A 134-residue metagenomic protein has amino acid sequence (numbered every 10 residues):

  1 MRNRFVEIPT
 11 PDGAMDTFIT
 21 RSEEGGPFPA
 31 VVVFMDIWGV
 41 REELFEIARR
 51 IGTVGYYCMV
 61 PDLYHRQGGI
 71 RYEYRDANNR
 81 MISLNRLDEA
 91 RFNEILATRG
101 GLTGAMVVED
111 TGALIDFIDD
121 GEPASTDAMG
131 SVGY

Functional and structural regions predicted by a protein language model:
M1-Y134: N-terminal cap/leader regions of alpha/beta-hydrolase-fold enzymes, predominantly small-molecule hydrolases
